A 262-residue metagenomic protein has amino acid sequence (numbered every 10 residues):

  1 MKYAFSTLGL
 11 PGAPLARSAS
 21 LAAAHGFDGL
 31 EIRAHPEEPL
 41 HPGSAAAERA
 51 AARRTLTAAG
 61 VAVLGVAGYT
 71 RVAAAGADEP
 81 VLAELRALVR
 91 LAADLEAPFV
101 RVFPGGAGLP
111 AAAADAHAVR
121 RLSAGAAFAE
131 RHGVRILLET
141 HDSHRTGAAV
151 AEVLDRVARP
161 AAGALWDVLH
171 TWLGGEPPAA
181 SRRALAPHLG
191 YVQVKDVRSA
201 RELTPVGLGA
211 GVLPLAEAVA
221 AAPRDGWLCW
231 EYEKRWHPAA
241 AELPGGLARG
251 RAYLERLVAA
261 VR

Functional and structural regions predicted by a protein language model:
M1-V89, A93, A97, R159 (+4 more regions): N-terminal pre-domain/capping segments
S6-L10, R33-E37, G68-R71, G105-A107 (+4 more regions): Active-site beta-loop-alpha junctions enriched in small/polar residues
A16-R17, T55-A59, A74-A164, L173: Active-site acidic/histidine proton-transfer and metal-coordination neighborhood in alpha/beta enzyme cores
A19, G29, V66, S123-V212 (+1 more regions): Acidic/histidine-rich catalytic cores of soluble enzymes
P36-H41, V72-G76, G106-A112, L173-G175 (+2 more regions): A short acidic, helix-capping loop that chelates divalent metal ions and anchors anionic groups
S44-A50, D78-R86, A114-L122, A151 (+3 more regions): Charged helix-capping and loop-helix junction motifs
W227-E233: Short acidic/histidine-rich active-site segments
